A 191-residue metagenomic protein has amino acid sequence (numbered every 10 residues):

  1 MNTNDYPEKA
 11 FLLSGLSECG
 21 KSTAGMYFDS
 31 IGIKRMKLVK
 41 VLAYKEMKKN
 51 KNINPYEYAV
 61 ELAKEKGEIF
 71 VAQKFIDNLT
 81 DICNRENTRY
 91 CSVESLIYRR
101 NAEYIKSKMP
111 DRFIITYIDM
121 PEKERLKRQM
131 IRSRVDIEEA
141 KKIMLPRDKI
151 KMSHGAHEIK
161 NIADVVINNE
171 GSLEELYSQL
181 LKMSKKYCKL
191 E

Functional and structural regions predicted by a protein language model:
N2-E8: Phosphate-binding P-loop
F11-L12: Short hydrophobic/aromatic beta-strand immediately N-terminal to the Walker A/P-loop
E18-C19: ATP-binding Walker
S22: Walker A/P-loop
S30-R35, I115, D164-V166: Conserved beta-strand scaffold positions in the cores of enzyme catalytic domains, especially in NTP/NDP-utilizing
I33-Y104: ATP-dependent small-molecule kinase phosphotransfer cores that center on conserved nucleotide phosphate-binding segments
I69-F70, I131-K186: Small-molecule kinase domains that catalyze NTP-dependent phosphoryl transfer to phosphate-bearing small molecules
E94-L96, M109-S133: Conserved phosphate-donor/acceptor-positioning beta-strand/loop module used by diverse small-molecule
